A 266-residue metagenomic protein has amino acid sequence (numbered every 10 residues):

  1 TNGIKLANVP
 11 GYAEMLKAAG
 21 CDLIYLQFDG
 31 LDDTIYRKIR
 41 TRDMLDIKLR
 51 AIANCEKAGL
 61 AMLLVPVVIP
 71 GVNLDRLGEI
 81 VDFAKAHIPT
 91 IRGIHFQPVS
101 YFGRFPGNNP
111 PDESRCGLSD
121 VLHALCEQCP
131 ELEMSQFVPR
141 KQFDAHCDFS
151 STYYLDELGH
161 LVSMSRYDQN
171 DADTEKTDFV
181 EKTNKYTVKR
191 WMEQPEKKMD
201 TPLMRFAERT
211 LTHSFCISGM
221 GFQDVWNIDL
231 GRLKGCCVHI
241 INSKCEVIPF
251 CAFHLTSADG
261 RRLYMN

Functional and structural regions predicted by a protein language model:
T1-P98: Radical SAM/AdoMet-radical enzyme domain recognition
K57-R209: Radical SAM enzyme [4Fe-4S]-AdoMet core and its adjacent flexible, acidic and glycine-rich loops/tails across
I69, Y101, E246, H254-L255: Short, solvent-exposed loop/turn segments at secondary-structure junctions
I91, S150, G235-C237, V247-F250: Active-site lining segments that contact anionic ligands and/or coordinate catalytic metals
H160-R166, E246-A252, L263: Short, well-ordered strand-loop elements centered on a beta-strand within folded domains, enriched for acidic residues
V180-K244, A252: Basic, glycine-rich polyanion-binding accessory segments appended to enzymes
S243, V247, A258-D259: Long mid-to-C-terminal assembly/interaction modules of large eukaryotic proteins
L255-N266: A short, polar/charged loop-to-alpha-helix boundary motif
